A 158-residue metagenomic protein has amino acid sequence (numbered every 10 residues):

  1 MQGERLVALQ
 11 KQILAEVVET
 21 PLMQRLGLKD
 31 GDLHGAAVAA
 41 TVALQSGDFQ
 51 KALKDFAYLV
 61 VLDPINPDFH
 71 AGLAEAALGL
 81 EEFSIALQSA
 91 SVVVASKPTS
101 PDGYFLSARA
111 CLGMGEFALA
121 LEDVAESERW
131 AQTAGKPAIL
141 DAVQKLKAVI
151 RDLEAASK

Functional and structural regions predicted by a protein language model:
M1-L22, S157-K158: Eukaryotic alpha-helical solenoid repeat scaffolds
E19-G35: TPR-adjacent "capping" and linker segments in tetratricopeptide-repeat scaffold/adaptor proteins
G31-K97: Alpha-helical adaptor scaffolds
V38, G72, L106, K145-V149: "A position-specific structural signal for the A-helix of alpha-solenoid helical repeats
Q45, G79, G113, V149-L153: Register position in tetratricopeptide repeats
L87-V92, L121-S127, K158: Alpha-helical repeat scaffolds
L112-G135, Q144-A148: TPR/TPR-like (Sel1-like) alpha-helical repeat modules
